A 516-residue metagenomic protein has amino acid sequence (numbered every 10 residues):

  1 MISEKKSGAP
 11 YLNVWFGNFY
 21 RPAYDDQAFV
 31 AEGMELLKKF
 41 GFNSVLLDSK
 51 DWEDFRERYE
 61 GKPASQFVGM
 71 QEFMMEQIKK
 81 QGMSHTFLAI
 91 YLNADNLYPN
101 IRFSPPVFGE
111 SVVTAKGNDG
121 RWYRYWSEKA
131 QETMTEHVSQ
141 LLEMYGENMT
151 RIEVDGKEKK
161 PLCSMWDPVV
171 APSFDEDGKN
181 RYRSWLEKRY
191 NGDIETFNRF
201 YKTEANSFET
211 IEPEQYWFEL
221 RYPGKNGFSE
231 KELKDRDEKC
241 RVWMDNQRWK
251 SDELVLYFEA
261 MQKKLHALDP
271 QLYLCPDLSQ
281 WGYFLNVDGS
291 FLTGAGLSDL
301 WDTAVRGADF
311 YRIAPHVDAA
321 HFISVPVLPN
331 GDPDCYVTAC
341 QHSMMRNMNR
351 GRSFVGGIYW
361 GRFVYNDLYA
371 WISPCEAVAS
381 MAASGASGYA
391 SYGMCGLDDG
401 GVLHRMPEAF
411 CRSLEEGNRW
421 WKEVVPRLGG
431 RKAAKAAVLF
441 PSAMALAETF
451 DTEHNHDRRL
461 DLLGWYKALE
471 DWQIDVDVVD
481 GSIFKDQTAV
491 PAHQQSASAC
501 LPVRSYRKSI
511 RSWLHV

Functional and structural regions predicted by a protein language model:
I2-G33, L37, F42-N43: Boundary/entry segment of secreted carbohydrate-active catalytic domains
L12-D25, D51-V68, A115-E136, D237-V255 (+7 more regions): The substrate-binding groove and active-site-proximal loops of carbohydrate-active enzymes, especially glycoside
N13, S44-D48, T86-Y91, T150-V154 (+8 more regions): Structural recognition of the beta-strand scaffold that forms the well-ordered cores of secreted hydrolase catalytic
P22-L37, E132-Q140, L297-I313, A370-V378 (+1 more regions): Short, acidic/polar
F29-V112, Y257-L268: Aromatic-lined substrate-binding rim segments of carbohydrate-active enzymes
L37, D193, L265, A320 (+3 more regions): Conserved, mostly hydrophobic/aromatic
S111-T338: Polysaccharide-binding and catalytic clefts of secreted carbohydrate-active enzymes
V325-V516: Carbohydrate-binding surfaces of carbohydrate-active enzymes
